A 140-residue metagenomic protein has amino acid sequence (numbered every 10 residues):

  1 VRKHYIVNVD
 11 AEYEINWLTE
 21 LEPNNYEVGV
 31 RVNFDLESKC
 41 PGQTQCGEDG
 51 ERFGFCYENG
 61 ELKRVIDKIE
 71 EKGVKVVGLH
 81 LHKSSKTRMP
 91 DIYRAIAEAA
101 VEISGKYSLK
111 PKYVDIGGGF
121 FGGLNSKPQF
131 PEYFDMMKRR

Functional and structural regions predicted by a protein language model:
V1-Y113: Active-site-proximal beta-alpha core segment in soluble small-molecule metabolic enzymes
R94-R140: Acidic, glycine-rich loop-and-beta core segments that form the ion-binding/anion-interacting portion of active sites
